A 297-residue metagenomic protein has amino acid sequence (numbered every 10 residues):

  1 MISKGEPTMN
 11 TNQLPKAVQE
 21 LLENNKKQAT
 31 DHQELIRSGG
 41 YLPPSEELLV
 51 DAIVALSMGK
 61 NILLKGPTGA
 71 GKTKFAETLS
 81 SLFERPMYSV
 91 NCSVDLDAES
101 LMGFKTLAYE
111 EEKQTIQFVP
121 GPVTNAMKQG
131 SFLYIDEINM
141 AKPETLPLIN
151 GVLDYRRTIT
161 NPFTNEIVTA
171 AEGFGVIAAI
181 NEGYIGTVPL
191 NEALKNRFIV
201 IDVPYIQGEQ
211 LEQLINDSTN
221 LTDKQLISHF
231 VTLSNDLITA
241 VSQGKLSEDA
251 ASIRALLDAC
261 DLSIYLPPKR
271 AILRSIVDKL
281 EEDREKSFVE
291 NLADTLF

Functional and structural regions predicted by a protein language model:
I2-F297: C-terminal regulatory/interaction module of P-loop NTP-utilizing enzymes
